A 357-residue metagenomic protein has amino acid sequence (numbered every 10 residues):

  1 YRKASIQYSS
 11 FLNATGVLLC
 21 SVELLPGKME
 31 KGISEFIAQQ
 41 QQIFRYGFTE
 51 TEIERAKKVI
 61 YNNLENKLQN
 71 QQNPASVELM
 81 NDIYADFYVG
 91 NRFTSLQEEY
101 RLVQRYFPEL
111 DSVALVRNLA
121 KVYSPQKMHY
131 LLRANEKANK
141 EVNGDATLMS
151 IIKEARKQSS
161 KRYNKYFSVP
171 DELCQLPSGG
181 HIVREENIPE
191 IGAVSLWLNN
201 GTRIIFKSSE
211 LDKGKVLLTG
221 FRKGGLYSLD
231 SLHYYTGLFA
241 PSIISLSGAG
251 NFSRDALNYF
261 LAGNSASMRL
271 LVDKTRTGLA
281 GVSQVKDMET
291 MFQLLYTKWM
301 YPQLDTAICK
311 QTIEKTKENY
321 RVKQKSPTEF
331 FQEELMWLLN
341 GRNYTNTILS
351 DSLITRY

Functional and structural regions predicted by a protein language model:
Y1-E109, K127-A134, I205, D212-S245 (+3 more regions): M16 family metallopeptidases and their MPP-like homologs
L12-N13, Y123-S124, W197-L198: Extracellular/periplasmic catalytic domains that process cell-envelope and extracellular macromolecules
S112-N118, T202-R203, R222: Short alpha-helical segments and helix-capping/turn motifs at coil-helix boundaries
A114-A134: Bilobed periplasmic-binding protein-like "clamshell/Venus-flytrap" ligand-binding domains
K137-R156: Terminal amphipathic helices with adjacent charged low-complexity linkers/tails
K161-R184: Short, basic/low-complexity N-terminal boundary segments at the transition from targeting/disordered tails
G179-H181, E185-K213: N- or domain-start disorder-to-order transition segments that initiate the globular core
